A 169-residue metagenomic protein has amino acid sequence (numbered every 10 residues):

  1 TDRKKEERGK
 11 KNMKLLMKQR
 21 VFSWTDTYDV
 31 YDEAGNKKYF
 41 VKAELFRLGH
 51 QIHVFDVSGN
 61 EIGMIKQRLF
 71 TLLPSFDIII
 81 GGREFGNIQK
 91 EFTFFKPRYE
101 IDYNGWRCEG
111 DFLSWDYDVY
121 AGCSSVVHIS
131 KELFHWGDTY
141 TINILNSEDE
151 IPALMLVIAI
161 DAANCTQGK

Functional and structural regions predicted by a protein language model:
G9-K169: Intrinsically disordered, low-complexity proline/glycine-rich segments
